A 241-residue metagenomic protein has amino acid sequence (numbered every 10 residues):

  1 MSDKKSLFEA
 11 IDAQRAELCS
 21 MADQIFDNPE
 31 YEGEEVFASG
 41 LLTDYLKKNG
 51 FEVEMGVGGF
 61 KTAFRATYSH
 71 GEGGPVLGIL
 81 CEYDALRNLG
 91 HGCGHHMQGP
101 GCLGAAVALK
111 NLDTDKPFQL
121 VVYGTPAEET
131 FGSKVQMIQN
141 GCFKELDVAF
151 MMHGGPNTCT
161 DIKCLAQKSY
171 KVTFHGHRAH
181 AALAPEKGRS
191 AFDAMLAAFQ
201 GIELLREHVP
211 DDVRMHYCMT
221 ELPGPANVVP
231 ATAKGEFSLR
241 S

Functional and structural regions predicted by a protein language model:
D3-Q119: Acidic/His- and Gly-rich active-site-bordering loop/insert found across diverse amide/peptide-bond hydrolases
A13-A16, G33, F37, L41 (+7 more regions): Conserved active-site and cofactor/substrate-binding residues in soluble primary-metabolism enzymes
Q14, M21, N28, N49 (+7 more regions): Change "in soluble alpha/beta enzymes" to "in soluble alpha/beta proteins
R15, Y68-H70, C81-A85, P126 (+3 more regions): Short, small-residue-rich loop/turn micro-motifs
I25, A66, I79, H95 (+6 more regions): Divalent metal-coordination and catalytic microenvironments
T43, L103-K110, V135-Q139, K171 (+1 more regions): Predominant activation on well-ordered alpha-helical scaffold segments within soluble catalytic domains
L103-L165, E207: Acidic/histidine-rich catalytic neighborhood of metal-dependent amide-processing enzymes
E145-S241: Midchain, well-structured core segments that form catalytic/ion-binding scaffolds
